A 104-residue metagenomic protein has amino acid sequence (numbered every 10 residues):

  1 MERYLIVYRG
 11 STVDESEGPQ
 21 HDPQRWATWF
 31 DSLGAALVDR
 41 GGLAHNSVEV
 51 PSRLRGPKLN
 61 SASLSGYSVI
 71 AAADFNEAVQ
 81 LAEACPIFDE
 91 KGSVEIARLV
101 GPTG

Functional and structural regions predicted by a protein language model:
M1-G104: Conserved, structured core segments of small domains
